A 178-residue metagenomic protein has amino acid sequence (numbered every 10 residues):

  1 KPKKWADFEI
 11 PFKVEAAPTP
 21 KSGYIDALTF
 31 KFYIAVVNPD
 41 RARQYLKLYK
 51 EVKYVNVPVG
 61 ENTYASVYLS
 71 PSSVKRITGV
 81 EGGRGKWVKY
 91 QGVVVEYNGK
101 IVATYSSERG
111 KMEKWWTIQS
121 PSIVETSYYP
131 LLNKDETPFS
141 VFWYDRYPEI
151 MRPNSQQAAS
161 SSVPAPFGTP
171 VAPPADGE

Functional and structural regions predicted by a protein language model:
K1-A17, K21-T29, S66-P71: Contiguous beta-strand segments within globular domains
K1-K3, A35-N38, R84: Structured catalytic/translocation cores of nucleotide/phosphate-coupled proteins
K1-P2, S127-E178: Short, compositionally biased P/S/T/A/G/V-rich stretches that sit at domain boundaries
K13-A17, V37-P39, S72-V74, K100: Generic structural motif
S22-Y54, Y90-K100: Extended low-complexity, serine/threonine- and proline-enriched intrinsically disordered segments
L28-Y33, S73-N133, F142, E149-P153: Internal, hydrophobic beta-strand segments that form the core of beta-sheet-rich folds
A42-S72, S107-K114: Solvent-exposed serine/threonine-rich low-complexity stretches and specific carbohydrate-binding patches
